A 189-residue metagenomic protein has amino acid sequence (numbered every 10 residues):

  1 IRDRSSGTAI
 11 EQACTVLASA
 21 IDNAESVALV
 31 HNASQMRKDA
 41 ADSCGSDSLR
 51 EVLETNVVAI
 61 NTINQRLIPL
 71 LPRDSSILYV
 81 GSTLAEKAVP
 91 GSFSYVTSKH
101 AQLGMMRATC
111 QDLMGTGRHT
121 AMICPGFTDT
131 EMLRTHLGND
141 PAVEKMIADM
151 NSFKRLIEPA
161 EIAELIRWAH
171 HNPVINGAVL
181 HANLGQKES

Functional and structural regions predicted by a protein language model:
I1-T8: Rossmann-fold cofactor-recognition segment
N32-K38, G185: Conserved NAD(P)H cofactor-binding loop of Rossmann-fold oxidoreductase domains
A40-R50, I147: Substrate-binding pocket helix/loop in short-chain dehydrogenase/reductase
S76-A101, M106-G115, F127: Catalytic loop of short-chain dehydrogenase/reductase
M114, H119, V174-A178: Short, small/polar-rich loop/turn modules that mediate ligand/substrate recognition or access, typified
G115, F127-M150: A glycine/serine/threonine-rich, flexible loop-to-helix segment that serves as the NAD(P) cofactor-binding "lid"
R155-A182: C-terminal substrate-recognition "lid" of short-chain dehydrogenase/reductases
